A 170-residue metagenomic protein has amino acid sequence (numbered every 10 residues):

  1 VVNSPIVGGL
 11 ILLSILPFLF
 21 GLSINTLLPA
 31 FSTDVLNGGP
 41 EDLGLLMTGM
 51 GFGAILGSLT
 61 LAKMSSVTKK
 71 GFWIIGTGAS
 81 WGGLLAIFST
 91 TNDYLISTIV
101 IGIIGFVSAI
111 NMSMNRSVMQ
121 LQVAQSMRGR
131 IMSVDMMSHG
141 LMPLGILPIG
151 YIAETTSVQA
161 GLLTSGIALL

Functional and structural regions predicted by a protein language model:
V2, L10-L16, G21, N25-L170: C-terminal transmembrane bundle of multi-pass solute transporters/carriers
